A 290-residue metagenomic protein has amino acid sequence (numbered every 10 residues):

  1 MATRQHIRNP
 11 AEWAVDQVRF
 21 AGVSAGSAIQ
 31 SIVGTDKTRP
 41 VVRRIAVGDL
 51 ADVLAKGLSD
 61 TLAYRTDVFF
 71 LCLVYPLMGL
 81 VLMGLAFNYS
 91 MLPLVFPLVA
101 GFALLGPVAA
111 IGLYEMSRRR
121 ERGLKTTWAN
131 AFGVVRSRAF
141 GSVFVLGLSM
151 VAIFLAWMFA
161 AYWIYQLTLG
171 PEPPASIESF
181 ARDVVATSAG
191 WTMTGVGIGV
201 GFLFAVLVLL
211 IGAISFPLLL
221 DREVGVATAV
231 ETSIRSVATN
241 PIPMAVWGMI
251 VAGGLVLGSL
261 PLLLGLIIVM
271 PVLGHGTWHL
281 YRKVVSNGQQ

Functional and structural regions predicted by a protein language model:
M1-Q290: Hydrophobic alpha-helical membrane segments
